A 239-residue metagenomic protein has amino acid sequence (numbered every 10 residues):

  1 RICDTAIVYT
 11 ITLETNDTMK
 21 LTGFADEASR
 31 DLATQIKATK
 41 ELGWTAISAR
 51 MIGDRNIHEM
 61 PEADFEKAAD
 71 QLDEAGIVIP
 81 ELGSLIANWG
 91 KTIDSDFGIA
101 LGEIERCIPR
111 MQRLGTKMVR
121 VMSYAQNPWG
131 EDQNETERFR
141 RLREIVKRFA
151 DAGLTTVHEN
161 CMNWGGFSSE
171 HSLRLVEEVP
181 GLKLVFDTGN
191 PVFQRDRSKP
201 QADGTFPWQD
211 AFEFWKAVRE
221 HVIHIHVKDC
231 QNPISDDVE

Functional and structural regions predicted by a protein language model:
Y9, R30-A33, K37, E41 (+3 more regions): Active-site acidic/histidine proton-transfer and metal-coordination neighborhood in alpha/beta enzyme cores
K20-A25, I47-A49, I79-S84, V119-V121 (+3 more regions): Hydrophobic faces of well-ordered beta-strands that scaffold small-molecule active sites in alpha/beta enzyme cores
L32-Q35, A63-A68, Q209-E213: Alpha-helical scaffolding within the catalytic cores of extracellular/periplasmic polymer-degrading hydrolases
S48-A69, A125-W129: Glycine-rich, proline-tolerant flexible connector loops at the mouths of alpha/beta enzymes
I52, A87, Y124, G189 (+1 more regions): Flexible loop residues that form catalytic and substrate-binding hotspots at small-molecule/glycan-binding clefts
L82, V146-E239: Acidic/histidine-rich catalytic cores of soluble enzymes
